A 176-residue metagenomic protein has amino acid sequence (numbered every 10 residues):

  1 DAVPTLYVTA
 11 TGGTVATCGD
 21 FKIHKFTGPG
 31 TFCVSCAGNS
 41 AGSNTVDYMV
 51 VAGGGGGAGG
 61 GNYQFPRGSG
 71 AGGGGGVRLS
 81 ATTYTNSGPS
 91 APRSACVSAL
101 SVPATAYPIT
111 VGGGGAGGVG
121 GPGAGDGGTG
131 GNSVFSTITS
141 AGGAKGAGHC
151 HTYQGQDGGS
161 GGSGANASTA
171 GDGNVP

Functional and structural regions predicted by a protein language model:
D1-P176: Glycine-biased low-complexity/repetitive sequence motifs
